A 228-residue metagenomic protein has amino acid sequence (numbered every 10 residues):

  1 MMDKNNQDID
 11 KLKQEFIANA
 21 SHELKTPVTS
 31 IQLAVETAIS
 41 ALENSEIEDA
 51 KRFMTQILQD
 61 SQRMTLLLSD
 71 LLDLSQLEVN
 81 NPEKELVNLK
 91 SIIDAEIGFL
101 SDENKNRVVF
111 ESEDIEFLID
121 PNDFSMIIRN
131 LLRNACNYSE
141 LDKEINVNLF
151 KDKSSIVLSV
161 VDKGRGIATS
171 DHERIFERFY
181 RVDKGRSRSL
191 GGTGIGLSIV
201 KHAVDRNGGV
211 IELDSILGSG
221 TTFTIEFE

Functional and structural regions predicted by a protein language model:
Q59-M64: Short alpha-helical segment of the dimerization/phosphotransfer core of two-component systems
E78-E83, S112, E116-I119: Conserved micro-motifs of the catalytic ATP-binding
E83-G98: A conserved beta-strand-to-alpha-helix junction within the catalytic ATP-binding
A135-C136: Short helix-loop "hinge" at the ATP-lid/N-box region of the Bergerat-fold HATPase_c
D142-S154: Short beta-strand/loop element within the Bergerat-fold HATPase_c
I167-R181: Short conserved segment of the HATPase_c
G208-G209: Conserved glycine-rich
